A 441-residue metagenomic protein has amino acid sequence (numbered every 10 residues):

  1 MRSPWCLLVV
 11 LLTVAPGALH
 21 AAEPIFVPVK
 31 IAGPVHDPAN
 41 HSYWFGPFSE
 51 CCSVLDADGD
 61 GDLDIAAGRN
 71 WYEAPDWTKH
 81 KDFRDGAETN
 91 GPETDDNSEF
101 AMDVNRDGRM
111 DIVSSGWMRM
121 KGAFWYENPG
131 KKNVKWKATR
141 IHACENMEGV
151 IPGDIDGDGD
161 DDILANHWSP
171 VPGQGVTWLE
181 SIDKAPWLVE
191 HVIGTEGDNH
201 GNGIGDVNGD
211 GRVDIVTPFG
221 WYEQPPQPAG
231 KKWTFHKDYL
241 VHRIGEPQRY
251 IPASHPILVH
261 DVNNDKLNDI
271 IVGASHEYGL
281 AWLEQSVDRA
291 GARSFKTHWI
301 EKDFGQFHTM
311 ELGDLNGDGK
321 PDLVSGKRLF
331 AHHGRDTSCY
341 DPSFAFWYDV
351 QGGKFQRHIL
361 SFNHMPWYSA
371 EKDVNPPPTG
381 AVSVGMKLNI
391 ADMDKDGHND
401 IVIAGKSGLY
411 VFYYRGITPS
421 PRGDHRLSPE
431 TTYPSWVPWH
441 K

Functional and structural regions predicted by a protein language model:
M1-W5: Positively charged n-region of N-terminal signal peptides that target proteins for export
C6-G17: Bacterial N-terminal signal peptides
H20-K441: Beta-propeller-forming repeat regions
